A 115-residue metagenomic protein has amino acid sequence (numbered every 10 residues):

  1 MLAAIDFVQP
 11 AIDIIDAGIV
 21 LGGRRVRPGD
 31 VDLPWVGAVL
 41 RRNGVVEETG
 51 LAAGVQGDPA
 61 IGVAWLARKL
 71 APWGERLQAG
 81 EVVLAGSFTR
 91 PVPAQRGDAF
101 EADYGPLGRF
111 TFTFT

Functional and structural regions predicted by a protein language model:
M1-Q56, A99, R109-T115: Catalytic-core "active-site belt" of small-molecule-metabolizing enzymes, emphasizing His/Asp/Glu-rich regions
A4, V20-G22, W65-L66, V83 (+1 more regions): Short amphipathic alpha-helical surface micro-motifs
V8-A11, R27, L66-R76, L107: Change "in soluble alpha/beta enzymes" to "in soluble alpha/beta proteins
P59-P91: A conserved acidic, glycine/proline-rich C-terminal tail/linker
F88-V92, P106-R109: Short, charged beta-turn/beta-strand-edge "cap" motif at the junction between a beta-strand and an adjacent loop
P91-E101: Short glycine/threonine-rich loop-to-helix capping motif typified by GTGT followed within a few residues by an Asp-Pro
